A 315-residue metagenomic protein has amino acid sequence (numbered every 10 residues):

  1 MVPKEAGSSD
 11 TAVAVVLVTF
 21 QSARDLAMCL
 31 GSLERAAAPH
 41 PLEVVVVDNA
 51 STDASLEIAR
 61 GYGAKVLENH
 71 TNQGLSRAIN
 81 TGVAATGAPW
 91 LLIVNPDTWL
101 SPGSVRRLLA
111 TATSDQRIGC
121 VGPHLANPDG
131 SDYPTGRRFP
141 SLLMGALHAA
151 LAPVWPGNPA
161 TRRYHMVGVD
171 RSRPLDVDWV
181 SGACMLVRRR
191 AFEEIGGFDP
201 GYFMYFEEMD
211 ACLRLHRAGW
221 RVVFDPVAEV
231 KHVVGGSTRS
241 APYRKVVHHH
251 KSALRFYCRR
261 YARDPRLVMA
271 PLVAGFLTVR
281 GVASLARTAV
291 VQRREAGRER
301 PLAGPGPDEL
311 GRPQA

Functional and structural regions predicted by a protein language model:
G31-P41: Short, acidic, metal-binding catalytic loop of nucleotide-sugar glycosyltransferases
S32, D48-L56, T71: A conserved acidic beta->alpha catalytic loop
E68-T86: Glycine-rich, basic loop-to-helix element that forms the pyrophosphate-binding segment of sugar-nucleotide handling
L91: Short aromatic/hydrophobic "clamp" motif used to bind/position activated sugar donors
S101-P134: Conserved donor NDP-sugar-binding/catalytic core segment of glycosyltransferases
P140-V177: Short, flexible, basic/aromatic active-site loop/helix in glycosyltransferases
D170-S172, D176-E229: A short, conserved alpha-helix in the catalytic core of glycosyltransferases
L213-Q292: Active-site-adjacent helix/loop segment of glycosyltransferases that harbors family-specific signature motifs
